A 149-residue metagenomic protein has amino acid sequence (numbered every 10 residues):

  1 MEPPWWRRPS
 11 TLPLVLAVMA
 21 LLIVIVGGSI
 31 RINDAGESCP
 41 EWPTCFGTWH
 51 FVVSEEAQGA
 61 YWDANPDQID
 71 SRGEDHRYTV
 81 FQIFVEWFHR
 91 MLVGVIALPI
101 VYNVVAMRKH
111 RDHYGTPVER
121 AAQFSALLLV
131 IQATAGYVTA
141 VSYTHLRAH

Functional and structural regions predicted by a protein language model:
P4-P13: N-terminal membrane topogenic signal
L12-G36: N-terminal signal-anchor transmembrane alpha helix
P13, G115-A126: Membrane-interfacial loop-to-transmembrane alpha-helix junctions, especially the N-terminal start
G27, H89, Q132: Conserved histidines in hydrophobic membrane contexts and catalytic metal-binding motifs
S29-H76: Histidine-/acidic- and/or cysteine-rich, low-complexity loops and terminal segments associated with membrane
W62-L98: Individual transmembrane alpha-helix segments
G94-H110: Membrane-interfacial alpha-helical segments at the cytosolic side of multi-pass membrane proteins
T144-H149: Conserved small/polar residues in nucleotide/adenosyl-binding loops
